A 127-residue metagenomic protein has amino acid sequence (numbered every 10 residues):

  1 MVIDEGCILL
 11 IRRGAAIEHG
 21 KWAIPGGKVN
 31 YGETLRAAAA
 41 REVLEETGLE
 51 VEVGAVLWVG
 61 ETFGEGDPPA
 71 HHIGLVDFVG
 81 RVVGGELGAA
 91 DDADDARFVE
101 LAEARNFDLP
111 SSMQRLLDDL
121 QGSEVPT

Functional and structural regions predicted by a protein language model:
M1-A23, V51, A55: N-terminal strand-loop-strand
V2, L10, G80-V82, F98: Conserved hydrophobic "DFG−1" position in protein kinase catalytic cores
A23, E50, H72, F98: Short aromatic/basic micro-patch
I24-L57, F78: The catalytic Nudix box helix
E61-E86, L120: Active-site-adjacent beta-strand/loop module that shapes the phosphate/pyrophosphate-binding cleft
V79, G88-L120: NUDIX/MutT-family hydrolases
Q121-T127: Generic C-terminal helix-cap and adjacent flexible tail
